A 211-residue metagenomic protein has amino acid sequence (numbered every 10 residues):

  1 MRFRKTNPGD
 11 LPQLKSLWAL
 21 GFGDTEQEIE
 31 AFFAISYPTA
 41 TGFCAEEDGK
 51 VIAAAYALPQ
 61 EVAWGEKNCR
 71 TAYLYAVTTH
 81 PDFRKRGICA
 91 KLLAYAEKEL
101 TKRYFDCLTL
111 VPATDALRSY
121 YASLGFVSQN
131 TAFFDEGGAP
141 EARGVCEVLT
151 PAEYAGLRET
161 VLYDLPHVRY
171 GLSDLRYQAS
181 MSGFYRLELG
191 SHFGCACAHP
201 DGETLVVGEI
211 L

Functional and structural regions predicted by a protein language model:
M1-F3: Extreme N-terminal starter segment of soluble prokaryotic enzymes
G9, Q13, D115-A116: Short alpha-helical
L11, W18-A63, E159-E188: Active-site rim helix/loop that mediates acceptor-substrate recognition in acyltransferases
C44, K50-Q60, T71-T78, T109 (+2 more regions): Conserved beta-strand in the GNAT
A76-T79, K85-K98, S123: Conserved acetyl-CoA-binding loop-helix of GNAT-fold acetyltransferases
L93, L100-A113: Conserved GNAT acetyl-CoA-binding A-motif
F105-D106, A113-T131: Conserved active-site alpha-helix within GNAT-family acetyltransferase domains
L124-L211: Amide-forming acyltransferase catalytic core, primarily the GNAT-like/NAT-type and related acyltransferase folds
